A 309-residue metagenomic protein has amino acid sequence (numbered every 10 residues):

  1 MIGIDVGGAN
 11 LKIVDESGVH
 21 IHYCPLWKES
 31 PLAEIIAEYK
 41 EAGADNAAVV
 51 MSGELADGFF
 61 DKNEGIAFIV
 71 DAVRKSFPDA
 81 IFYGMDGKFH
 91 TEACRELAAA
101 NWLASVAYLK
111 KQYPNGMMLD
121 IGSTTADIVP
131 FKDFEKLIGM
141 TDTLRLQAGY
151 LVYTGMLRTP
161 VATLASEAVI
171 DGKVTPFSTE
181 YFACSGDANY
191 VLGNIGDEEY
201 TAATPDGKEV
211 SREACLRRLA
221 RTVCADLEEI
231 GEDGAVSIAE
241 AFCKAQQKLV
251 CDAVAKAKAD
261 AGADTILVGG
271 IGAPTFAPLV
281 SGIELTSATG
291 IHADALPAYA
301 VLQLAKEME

Functional and structural regions predicted by a protein language model:
M1-L119, V129-E309: Nucleotide/phosphate-binding catalytic cleft detector across ATP-hydrolyzing and phosphate-transferring enzymes
G122: Glycine-rich, mobile lid/loop segments that gate access to catalytic sites or pores
A126: Glycine-rich GHKL/ HATPase_c ATP-binding element in histidine kinases
